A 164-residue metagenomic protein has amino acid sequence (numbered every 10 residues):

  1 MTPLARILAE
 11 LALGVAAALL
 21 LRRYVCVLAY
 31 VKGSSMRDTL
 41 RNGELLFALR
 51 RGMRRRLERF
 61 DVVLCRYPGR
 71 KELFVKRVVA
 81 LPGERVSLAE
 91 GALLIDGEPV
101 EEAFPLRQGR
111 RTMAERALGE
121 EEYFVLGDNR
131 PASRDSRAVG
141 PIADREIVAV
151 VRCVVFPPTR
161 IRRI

Functional and structural regions predicted by a protein language model:
M1-L73, L81, I142-E146, V150-I164: Protein maturation boundaries and topogenic segments
S35, L49, R66, L73-K76 (+3 more regions): Acidic/glycine-rich C-terminal interaction modules and beta/coil loop segments that lie outside canonical DNA-binding
K76-S87: RNA pseudouridine synthases
